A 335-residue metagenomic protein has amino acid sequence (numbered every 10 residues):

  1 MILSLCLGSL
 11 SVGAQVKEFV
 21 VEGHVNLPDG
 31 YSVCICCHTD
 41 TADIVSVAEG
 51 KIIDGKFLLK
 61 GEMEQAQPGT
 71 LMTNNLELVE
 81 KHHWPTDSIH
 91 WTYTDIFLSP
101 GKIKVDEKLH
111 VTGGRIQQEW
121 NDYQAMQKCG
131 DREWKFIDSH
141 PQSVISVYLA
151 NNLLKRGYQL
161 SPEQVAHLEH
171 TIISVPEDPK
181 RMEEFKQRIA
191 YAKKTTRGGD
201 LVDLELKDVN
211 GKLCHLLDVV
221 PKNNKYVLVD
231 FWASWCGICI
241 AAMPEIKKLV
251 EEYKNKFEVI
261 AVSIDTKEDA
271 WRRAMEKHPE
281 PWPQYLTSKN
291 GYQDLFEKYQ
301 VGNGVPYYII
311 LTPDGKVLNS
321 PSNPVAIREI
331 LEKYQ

Functional and structural regions predicted by a protein language model:
M1-G23, Q335: Bacterial Sec-dependent N-terminal signal peptides
Q15-F136: A non-transmembrane, solvent-exposed segment enriched in polar/low-complexity residues
P141-K155: Amphipathic alpha-helical repeat scaffolds of TPR domains
E205-V227, Y299: A short beta-strand-turn-helix
N224-V227, F231-W235, G304: Short pre-active-site segment immediately N-terminal to redox-active cysteine/selenocysteine motifs in thiol-based
F231-K248: Conserved redox-active cysteine motifs that mediate thiol-disulfide chemistry, especially di-cysteine Cys-X(1-2)-Cys
N255-A270, E280-G291: Thiol-based oxidoreductase modules, predominantly thioredoxin-like and allied folds used for disulfide exchange
E280, T287-K333: Thiol/disulfide oxidoreductase modules built on the thioredoxin-like
